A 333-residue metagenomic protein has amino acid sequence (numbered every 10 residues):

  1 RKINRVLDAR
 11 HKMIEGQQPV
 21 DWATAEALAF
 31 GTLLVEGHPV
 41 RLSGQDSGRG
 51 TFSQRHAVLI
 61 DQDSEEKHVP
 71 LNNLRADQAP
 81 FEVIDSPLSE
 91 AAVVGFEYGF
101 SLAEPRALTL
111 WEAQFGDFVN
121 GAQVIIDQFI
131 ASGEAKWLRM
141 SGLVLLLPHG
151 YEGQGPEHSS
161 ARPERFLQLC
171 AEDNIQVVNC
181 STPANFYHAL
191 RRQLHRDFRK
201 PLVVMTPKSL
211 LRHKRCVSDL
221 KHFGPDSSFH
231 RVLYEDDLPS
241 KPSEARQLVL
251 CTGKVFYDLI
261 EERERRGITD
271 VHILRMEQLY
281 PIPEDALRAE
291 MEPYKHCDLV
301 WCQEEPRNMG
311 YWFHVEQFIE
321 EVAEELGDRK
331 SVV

Functional and structural regions predicted by a protein language model:
R1-V40: Hard-cation-handling environments
V35, L42-S243, Y257: Conserved thiamine diphosphate
D63-S64, E104, Q168-C170, P225 (+2 more regions): Short helix-loop-beta junction
D77-V83, F256, E261-K295: Generic long, charged, amphipathic alpha-helical segments
F100-E104, G133, E284-D298: Short, basic/hydrophobic alpha-helical segments
C297-P306: Acidic beta-strand-to-loop metal/phosphate-binding motif
Y311-E320: Short Gly/Thr/Asp-enriched flexible loops that form oxyanion-binding sites at enzyme active sites
K330-V332: Conserved small/polar residues in nucleotide/adenosyl-binding loops
